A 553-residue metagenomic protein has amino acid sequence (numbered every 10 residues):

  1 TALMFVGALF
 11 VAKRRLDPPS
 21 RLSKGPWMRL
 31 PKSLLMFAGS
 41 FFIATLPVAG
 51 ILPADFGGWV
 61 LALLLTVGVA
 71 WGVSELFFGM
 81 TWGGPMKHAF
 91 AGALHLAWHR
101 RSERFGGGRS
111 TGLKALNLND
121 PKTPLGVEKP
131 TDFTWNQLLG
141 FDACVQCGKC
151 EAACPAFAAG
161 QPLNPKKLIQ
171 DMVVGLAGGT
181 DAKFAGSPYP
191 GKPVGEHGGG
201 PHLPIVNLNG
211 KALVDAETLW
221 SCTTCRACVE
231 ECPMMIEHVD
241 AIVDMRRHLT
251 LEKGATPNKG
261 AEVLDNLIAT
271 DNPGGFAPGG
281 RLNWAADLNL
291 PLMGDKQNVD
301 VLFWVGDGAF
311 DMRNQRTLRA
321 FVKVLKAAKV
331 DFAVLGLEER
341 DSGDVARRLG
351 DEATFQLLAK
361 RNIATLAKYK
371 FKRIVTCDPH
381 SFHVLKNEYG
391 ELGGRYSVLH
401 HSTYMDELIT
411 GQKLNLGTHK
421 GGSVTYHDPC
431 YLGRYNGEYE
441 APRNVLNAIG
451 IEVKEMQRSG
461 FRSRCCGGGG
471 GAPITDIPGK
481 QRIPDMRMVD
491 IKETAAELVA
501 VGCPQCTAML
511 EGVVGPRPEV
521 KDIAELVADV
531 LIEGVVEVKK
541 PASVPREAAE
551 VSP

Functional and structural regions predicted by a protein language model:
T1-V127, K166, Q170: Membrane-embedded alpha-helical bundles of multi-pass integral membrane proteins
T1-V6, F10, D132-F141, K166-K167 (+4 more regions): Iron-sulfur-cluster electron-transfer modules
S74, G79-L219: Ferredoxin-type iron-sulfur electron-transfer modules and their immediate structural context
C144-C150, C154, L168, C222-C228 (+6 more regions): Short cysteine clusters
V305-H400, Y431-P553: Cofactor-cradling patches in redox/metallo enzymes
D406-S423: Acyltransferase donor/substrate-recognition loop-hinge adjacent to the catalytic core
Y426: Hydrophobic alpha-helical positions that pack around
